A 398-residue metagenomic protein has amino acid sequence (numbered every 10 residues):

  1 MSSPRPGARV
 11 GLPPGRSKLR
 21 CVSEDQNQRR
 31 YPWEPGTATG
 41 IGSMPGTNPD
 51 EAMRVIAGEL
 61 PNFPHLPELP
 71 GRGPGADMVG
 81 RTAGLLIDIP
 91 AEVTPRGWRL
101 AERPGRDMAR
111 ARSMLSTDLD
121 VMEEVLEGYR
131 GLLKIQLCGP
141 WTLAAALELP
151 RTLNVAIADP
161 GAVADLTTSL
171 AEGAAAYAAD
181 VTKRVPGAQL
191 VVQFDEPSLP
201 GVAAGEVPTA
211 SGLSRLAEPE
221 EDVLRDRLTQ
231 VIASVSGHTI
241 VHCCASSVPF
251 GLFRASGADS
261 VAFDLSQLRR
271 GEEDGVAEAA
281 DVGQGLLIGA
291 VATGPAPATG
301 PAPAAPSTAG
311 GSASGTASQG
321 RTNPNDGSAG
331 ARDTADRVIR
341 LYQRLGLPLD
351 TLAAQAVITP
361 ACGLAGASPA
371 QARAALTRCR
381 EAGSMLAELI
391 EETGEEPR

Functional and structural regions predicted by a protein language model:
P4, G11-D159, V163, L252-A255 (+3 more regions): Alpha/beta catalytic barrel-like cores
P35-S43, N62-E68, G131-G139, L190-D195 (+4 more regions): Hydrophobic faces of well-ordered beta-strands that scaffold small-molecule active sites in alpha/beta enzyme cores
G71, G139-W141, E196-S198, A245-S247 (+3 more regions): Active-site-proximal loop/turn and secondary-structure-junction residues that shape catalytic pockets, frequently
A91, E123-R130, K183-G187, R254 (+2 more regions): Acidic (Asp/Glu)-rich catalytic clusters
P104-M108, T152-T168, A204-V223, S260-A262 (+2 more regions): Glycine-rich tight-turn/loop motif centered on a GG-T
A111-E127, A162-V185, D333-P348: An active-site-proximal structural segment forming one wall of the substrate-binding cleft that immediately precedes
L166-S169, G173-R270: Active-site loop segments of alpha/beta catalytic cores
D259-A309, Q319-E395: Catalytic-face loop-and-helix region of soluble metabolic enzyme cores
